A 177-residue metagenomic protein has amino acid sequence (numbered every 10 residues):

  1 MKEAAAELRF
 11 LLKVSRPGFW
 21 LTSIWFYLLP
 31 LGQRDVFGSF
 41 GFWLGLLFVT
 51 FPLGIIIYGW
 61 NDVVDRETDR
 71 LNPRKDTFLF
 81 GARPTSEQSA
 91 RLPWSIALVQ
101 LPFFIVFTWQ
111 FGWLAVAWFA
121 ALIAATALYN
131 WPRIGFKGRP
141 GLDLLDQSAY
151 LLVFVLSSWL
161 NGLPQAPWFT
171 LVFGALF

Functional and structural regions predicted by a protein language model:
M1-F177: Multi-pass alpha-helical membrane architecture of UbiA-family and related isoprenoid/lipid prenyltransferases
